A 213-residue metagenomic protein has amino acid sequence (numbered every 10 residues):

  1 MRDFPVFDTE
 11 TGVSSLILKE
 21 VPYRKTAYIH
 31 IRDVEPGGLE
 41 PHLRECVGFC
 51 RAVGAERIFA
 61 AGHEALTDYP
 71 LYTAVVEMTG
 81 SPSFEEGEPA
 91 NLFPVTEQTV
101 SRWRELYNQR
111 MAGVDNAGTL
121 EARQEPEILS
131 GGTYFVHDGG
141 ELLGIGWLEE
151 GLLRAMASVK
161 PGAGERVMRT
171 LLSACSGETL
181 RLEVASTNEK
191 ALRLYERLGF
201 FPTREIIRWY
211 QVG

Functional and structural regions predicted by a protein language model:
M1-D3, E85-A117: Short amphipathic alpha-helix that is part of the acyltransferase structural core
M1-E10, A112-G139: Active-site rim helix/loop that mediates acceptor-substrate recognition in acyltransferases
M1-E45, D138-K160: Conserved donor-binding loop and adjoining core beta-sheet/short helix segment in diverse acyl/aminoacyl transferases
I31-A90, I206-Q211: Acyl-donor-binding surface of acyltransferase catalytic domains
P36-G48, K160-C175, L192-R197: Conserved acetyl-CoA-binding loop-helix of GNAT-fold acetyltransferases
E56, E178, F201: Short acidic/polar active-site loop segments enriched in Thr and Asp
I58-A60, L153, L180-V184: Conserved hydrophobic beta-strand within the GNAT/NAT acetyltransferase core sheet that lines the active-site cleft
H63-T73, T187-R204: Conserved active-site alpha-helix within GNAT-family acetyltransferase domains
